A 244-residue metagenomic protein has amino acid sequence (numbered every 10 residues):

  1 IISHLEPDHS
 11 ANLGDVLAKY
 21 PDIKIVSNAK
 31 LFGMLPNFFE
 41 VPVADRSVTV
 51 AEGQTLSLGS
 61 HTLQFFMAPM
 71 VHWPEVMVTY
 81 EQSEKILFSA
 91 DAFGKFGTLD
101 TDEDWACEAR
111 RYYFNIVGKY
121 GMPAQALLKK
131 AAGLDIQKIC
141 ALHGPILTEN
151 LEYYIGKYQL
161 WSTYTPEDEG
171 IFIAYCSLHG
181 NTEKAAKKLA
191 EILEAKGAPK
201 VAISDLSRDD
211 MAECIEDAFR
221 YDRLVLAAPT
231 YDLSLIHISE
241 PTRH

Functional and structural regions predicted by a protein language model:
I1-L56: Active-site HxH/HxHxD metal-binding segment of metal-dependent hydrolases
T62-A141, P145-E149: Metallo-beta-lactamase
C140-E167, S239: Short N-terminal or domain-adjacent regulatory/targeting segments
P145, T230-L233: Short glycine-rich anion-binding loops that position phosphate/pyrophosphate groups of nucleotides and phosphorylated
K187-A202, R220: Short helix-loop-beta junction
I215-F219: A short, aliphatic-rich alpha-helical micro-motif
S234-H244: Residue-level detector of conserved catalytic or cofactor/ligand-binding positions in enzyme active sites
